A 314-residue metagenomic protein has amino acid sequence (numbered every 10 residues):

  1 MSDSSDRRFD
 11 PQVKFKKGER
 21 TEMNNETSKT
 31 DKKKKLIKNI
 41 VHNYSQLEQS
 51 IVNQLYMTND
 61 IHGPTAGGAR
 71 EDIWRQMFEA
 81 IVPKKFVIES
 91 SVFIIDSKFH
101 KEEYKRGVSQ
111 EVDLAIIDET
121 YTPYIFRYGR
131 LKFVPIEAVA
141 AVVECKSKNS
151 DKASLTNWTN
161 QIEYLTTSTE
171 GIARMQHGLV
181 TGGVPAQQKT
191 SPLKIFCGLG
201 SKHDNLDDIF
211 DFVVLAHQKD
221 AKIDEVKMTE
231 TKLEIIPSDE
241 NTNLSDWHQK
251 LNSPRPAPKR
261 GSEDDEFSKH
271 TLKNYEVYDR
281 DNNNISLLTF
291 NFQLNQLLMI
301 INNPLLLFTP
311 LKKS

Functional and structural regions predicted by a protein language model:
S2-E111, A115-S314: Intrinsically disordered, low-complexity Ser/Thr/Pro/Gly-rich regulatory segments
